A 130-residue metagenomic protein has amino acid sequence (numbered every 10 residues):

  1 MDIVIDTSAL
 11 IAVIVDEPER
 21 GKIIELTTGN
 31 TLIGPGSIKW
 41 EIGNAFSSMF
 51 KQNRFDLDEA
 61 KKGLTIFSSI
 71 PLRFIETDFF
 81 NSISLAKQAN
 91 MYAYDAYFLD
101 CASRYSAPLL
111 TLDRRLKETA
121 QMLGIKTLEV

Functional and structural regions predicted by a protein language model:
M1-S37, M49-K61, L123: Short, well-structured N-terminal submotif of metal-dependent ribonuclease cores
D2, P35, L99-V130: Acidic, PIN/NYN-like endoribonuclease modules and their adjacent C-terminal/linker elements
G43-F79: Active-site-proximal, substrate-binding regions of enzyme catalytic domains and RNA-binding/basic surfaces
I70-R115: Active-site neighborhoods of divalent-metal-dependent phosphate/nucleic-acid chemistry enzymes
